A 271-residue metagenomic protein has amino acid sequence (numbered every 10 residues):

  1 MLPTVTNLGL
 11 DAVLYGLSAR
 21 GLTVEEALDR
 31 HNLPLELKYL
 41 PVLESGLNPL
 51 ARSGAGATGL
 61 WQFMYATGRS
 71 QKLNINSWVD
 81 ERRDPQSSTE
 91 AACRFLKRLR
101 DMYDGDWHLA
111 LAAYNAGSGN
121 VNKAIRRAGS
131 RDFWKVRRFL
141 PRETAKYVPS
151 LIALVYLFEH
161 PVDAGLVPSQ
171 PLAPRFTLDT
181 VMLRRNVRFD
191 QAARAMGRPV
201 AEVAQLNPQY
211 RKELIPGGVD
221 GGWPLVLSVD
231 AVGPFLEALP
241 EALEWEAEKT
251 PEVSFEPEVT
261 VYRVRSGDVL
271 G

Functional and structural regions predicted by a protein language model:
M1-E26, R30-H31, S70, I75-W78 (+2 more regions): Extracytoplasmic and endomembrane cell-envelope/extracellular-matrix remodeling and assembly machinery
P34-P41, T58, D106-A112: Alpha-helical scaffolds flanking conserved acidic
L37, A57-T58, V148, G222: A structure-centric signal for secondary-structure junctions around beta-strands
L50-K72: Short, surface-exposed glycine/acidic/tryptophan-bearing loops
